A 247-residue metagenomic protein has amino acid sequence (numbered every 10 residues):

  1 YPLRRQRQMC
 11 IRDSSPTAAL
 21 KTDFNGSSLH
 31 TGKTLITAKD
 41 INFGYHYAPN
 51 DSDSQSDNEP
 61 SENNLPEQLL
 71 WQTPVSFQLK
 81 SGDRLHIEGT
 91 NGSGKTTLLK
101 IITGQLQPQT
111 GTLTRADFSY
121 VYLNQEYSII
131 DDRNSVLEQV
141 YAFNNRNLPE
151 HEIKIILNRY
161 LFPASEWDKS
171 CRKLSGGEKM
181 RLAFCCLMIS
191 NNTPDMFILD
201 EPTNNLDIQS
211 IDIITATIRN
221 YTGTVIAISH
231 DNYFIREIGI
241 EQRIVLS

Functional and structural regions predicted by a protein language model:
Y1-R7, I11: Single conserved hydrophobic/aromatic residue that forms the stacking wall/gate of nucleotide- or nucleobase-binding
R12-S15, I235: Hydrophobic stripe of amphipathic alpha-helices that form coiled-coil interfaces
S14-L35: ABC-family P-loop ATPase nucleotide-binding domain
S28-S247: ABC ATP-binding cassette signature C-motif
